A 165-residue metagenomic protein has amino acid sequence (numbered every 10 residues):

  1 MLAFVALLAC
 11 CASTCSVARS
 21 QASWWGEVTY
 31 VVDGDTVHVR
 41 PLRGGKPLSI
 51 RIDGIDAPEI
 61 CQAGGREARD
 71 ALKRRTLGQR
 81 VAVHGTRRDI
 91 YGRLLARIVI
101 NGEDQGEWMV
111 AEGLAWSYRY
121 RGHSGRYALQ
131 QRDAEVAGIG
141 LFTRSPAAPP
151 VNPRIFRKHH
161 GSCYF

Functional and structural regions predicted by a protein language model:
M1-L2, E135: Short amphipathic alpha-helical "recognition" segments used for binding
L2, P41, P47, P58 (+1 more regions): Proline-rich intrinsically disordered, low-complexity coils
L2-A12: Bacterial N-terminal signal peptides
C10-S13, R75, L141: Hydrophobic alpha-helical elements and their junctions with loops/disorder across both membrane and soluble proteins
C10-S16, I60-Q62, S162-Y164: Sequence contexts marking disulfide-bonded cysteines in secreted/extracellular proteins
S16-Y120: Electropositive
R121-F165: N-terminal targeting pre-sequences for secretion and organelle import
